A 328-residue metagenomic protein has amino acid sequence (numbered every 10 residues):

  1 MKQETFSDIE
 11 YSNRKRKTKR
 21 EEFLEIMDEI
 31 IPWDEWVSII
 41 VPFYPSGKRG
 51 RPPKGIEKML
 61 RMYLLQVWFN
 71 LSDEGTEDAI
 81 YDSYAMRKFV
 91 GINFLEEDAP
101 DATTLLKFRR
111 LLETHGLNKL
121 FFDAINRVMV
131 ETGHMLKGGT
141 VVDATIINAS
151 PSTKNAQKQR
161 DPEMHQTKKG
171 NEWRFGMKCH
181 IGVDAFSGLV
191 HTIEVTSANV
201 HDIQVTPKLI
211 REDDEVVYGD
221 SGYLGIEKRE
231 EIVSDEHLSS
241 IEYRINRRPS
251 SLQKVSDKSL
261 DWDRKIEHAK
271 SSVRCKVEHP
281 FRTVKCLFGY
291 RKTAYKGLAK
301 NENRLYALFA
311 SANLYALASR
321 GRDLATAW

Functional and structural regions predicted by a protein language model:
M1-D34, S319, D323-W328: Charged, often Cys/His-bearing segments associated with DNA-binding zinc-finger transcription factors
K2, S7, I56, L65 (+6 more regions): Polybasic low-complexity intrinsically disordered regions
T5, E10, E215-V216, S221-A299 (+1 more regions): Helix-centered, glycine/charged polyanion-binding patches within enzymatic domains that contact phosphate-containing
R16-L64, F69: Basic, short loop/linker segments at the boundary and entry of helix-turn-helix/winged-helix-like folds
V37-P45, N126, F281, K285: Amphipathic, well-packed alpha-helical segments that form the structural scaffold of globular domains
R49-E57, N171, K296-L305: Structural motif
D82, M86, T114, E215 (+4 more regions): Short, well-ordered loop/turn and helix-capping segments at boundaries between secondary-structure elements and domains
N301-F309, N313-Y315, S319-W328: C-terminal domain-tail junction helix/linker
